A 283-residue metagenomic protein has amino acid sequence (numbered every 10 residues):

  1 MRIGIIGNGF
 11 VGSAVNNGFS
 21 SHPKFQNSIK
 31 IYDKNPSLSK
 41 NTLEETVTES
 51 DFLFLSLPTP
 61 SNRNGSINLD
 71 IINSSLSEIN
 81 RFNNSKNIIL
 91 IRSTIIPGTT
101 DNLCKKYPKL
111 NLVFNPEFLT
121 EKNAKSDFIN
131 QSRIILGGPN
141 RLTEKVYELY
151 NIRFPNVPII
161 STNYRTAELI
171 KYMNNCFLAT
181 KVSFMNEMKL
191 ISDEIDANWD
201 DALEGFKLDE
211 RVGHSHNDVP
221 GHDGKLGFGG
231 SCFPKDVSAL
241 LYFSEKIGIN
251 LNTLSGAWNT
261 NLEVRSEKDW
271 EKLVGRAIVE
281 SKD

Functional and structural regions predicted by a protein language model:
M1-F52: NAD(P)+-binding Rossmann beta1-loop-alpha1 motif at the extreme N-terminus of oxidoreductases
M1-R2, Q26-N27, D196-D283: NAD(P)-dependent Rossmann-like dehydrogenase/reductase catalytic/cofactor-binding core
F10, F52, P60-A124: Rossmann-like NAD(P)(H) cofactor-binding subdomain of soluble oxidoreductases
E49-S50, K86, Q131-S132: Short, well-ordered alpha-helix to beta-strand connector turns
C104-N115, T120, A124-S215, F243-N250 (+1 more regions): Internal alpha-helical scaffold of NAD(P)-dependent oxidoreductase catalytic cores
